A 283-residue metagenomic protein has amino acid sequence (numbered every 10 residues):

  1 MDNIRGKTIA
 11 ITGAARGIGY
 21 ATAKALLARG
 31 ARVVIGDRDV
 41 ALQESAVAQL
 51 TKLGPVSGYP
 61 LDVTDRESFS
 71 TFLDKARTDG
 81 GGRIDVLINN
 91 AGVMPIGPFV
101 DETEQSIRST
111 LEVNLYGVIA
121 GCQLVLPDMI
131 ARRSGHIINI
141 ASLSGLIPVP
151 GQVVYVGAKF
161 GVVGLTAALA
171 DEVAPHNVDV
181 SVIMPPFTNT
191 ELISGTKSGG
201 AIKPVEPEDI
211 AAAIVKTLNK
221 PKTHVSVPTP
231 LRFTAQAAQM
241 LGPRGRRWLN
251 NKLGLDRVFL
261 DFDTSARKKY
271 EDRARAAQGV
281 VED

Functional and structural regions predicted by a protein language model:
D2-V34: Canonical Rossmann dinucleotide-binding motif of NAD(H)/NADP(H)-dependent dehydrogenases/reductases, specifically
V40-A41, P60-T71, E104: The beta1-alpha1 cofactor-binding region of Rossmann-like NAD(H)/NADP(H)-dependent oxidoreductases
P98-F99, S106-R108: Substrate-binding pocket helix/loop in short-chain dehydrogenase/reductase
V100, V149-V154: Active-site loop immediately N-terminal to the catalytic Tyr-X3-Lys motif of short-chain dehydrogenase/reductase
C122, A158: Active-site helix of classical SDR
S142: Residue(s) in the substrate-gating loop at a strand-loop-helix junction that position the organic substrate next
V182, S198-A235: C-terminal helical subdomain
